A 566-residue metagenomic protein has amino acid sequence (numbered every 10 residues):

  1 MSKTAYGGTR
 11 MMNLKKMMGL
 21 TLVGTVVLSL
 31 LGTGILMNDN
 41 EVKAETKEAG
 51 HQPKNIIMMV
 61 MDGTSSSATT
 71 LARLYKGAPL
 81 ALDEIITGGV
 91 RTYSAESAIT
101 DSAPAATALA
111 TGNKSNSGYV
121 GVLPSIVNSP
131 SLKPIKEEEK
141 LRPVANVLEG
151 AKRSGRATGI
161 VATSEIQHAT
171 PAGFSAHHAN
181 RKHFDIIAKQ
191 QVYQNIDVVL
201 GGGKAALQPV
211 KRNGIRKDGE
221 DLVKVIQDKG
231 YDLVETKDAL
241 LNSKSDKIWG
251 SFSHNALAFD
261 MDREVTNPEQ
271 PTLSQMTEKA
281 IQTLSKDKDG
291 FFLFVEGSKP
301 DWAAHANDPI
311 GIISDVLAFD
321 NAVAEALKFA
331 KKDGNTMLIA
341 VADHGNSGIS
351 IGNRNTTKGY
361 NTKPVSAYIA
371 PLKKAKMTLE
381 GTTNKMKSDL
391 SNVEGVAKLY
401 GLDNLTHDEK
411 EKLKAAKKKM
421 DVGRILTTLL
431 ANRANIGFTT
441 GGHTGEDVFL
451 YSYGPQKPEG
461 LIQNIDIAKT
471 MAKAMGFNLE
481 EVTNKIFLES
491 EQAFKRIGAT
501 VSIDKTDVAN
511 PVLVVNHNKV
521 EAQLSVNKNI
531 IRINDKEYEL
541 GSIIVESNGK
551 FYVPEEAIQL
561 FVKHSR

Functional and structural regions predicted by a protein language model:
M1-M11: Short, Lys/Arg-enriched N-terminal segments with co-localized hydrophobic residues within the first ~10-30 amino acids
M11-D39: Sec-dependent N-terminal signal peptides of Gram-positive bacterial secreted proteins and lipoproteins
N40-Q52: N-terminal, intrinsically disordered, polar/charged segments of Gram-positive cell-envelope systems that serve as
P53-N55, T64-T69, L74-T107, N116 (+4 more regions): A post-motif C-terminal structural segment
K54, M58-G63, S67-A68, R73 (+1 more regions): Active-site-adjacent structural elements in enzyme catalytic domains
M58-M59, I160, A340: Structural beta-sheet core signal
S117-K189, N195: Extracytoplasmic mature domains of secreted/periplasmic and thylakoid-lumen proteins
